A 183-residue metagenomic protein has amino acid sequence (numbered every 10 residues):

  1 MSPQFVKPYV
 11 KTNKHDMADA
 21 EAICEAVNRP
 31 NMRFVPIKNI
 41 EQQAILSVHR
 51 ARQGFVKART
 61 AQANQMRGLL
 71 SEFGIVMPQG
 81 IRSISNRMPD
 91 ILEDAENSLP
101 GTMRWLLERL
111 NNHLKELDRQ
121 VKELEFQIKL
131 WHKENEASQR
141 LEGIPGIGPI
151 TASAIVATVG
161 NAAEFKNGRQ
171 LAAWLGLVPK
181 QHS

Functional and structural regions predicted by a protein language model:
M1-S183: A detector of single, family-specific signature residues that are central to catalytic or substrate-handling motifs
